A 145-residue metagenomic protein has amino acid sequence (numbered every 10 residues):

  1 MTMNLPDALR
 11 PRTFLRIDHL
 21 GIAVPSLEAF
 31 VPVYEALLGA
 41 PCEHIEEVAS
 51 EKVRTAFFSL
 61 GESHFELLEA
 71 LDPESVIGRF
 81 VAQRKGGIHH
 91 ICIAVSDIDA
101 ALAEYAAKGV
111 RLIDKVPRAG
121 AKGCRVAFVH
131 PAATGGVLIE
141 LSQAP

Functional and structural regions predicted by a protein language model:
T2-E51, S75: Long, hydrophobic N-terminal alpha-helical segment
T2-T13, A56-S59, E66, I93 (+1 more regions): Vicinal oxygen chelate
R16-P25, A56-S59, G78-E104: Vicinal oxygen chelate
F30-V33, A101-Y105: Hydrophobic side chains in well-ordered alpha-helices
L37-L60, H64, F128-H130: N-terminal strand-loop-strand beta-hairpin
P73-E74, V110: Short, surface-exposed beta-strand-loop junctions and turns on beta-sheet-rich folds
E74-V76, G120: Serine-centered coil/turn micro-motif
